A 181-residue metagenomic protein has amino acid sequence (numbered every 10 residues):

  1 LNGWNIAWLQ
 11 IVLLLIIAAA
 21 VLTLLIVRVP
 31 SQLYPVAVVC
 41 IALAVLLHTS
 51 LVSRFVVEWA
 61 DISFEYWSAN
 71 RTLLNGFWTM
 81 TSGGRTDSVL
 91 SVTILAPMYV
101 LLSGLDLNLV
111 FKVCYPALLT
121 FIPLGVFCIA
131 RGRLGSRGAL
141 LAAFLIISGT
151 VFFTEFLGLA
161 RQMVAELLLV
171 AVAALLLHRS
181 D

Functional and structural regions predicted by a protein language model:
L1-H48: Start-transfer (signal-anchor) and selected internal transmembrane alpha helices of multi-pass inner/ER membrane
N2-I11, L51-I62, F153-M163: Membrane-helix boundary/interfacial segments in multi-pass membrane proteins
N2-V12, T81-G83, D106, V110-C114: Membrane-entry segments of alpha-helical transmembrane domains in multi-pass membrane proteins
I11-A19, V110-P123: Hydrophobic alpha-helical transmembrane segments
V29-P30, V36-F77: Extracytoplasmic loop-helix module adjacent to an early transmembrane segment
V38-L46, V92, A96-S103, C114-D181: Membrane-embedded helix bundles of polyisoprenyl
L43, V56, S82-T86, V110-T120: Hydrophobic alpha-helical transmembrane segments of multi-pass membrane proteins
F64-S68, G84-L107: Short hydrophobic/aromatic helix or loop-helix immediately within or flanking a transmembrane segment in polytopic
